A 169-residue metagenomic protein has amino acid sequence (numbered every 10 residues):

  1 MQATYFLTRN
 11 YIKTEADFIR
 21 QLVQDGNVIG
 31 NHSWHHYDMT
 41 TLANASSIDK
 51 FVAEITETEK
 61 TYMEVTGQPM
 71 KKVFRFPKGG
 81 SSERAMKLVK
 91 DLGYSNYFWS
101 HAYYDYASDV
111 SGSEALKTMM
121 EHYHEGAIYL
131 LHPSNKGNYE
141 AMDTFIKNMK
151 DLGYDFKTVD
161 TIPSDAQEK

Functional and structural regions predicted by a protein language model:
M1-S46, F51-K71, T144-N148, T161-E168: Active-site beta->alpha N-cap acidic-glycine motif
A3-L7, V28-S33, M70-F76, S95-S100 (+2 more regions): Structural recognition of the beta-strand scaffold that forms the well-ordered cores of secreted hydrolase catalytic
L7-E15, T41-L42, R75-S82, Y104-V110 (+1 more regions): Acidic-and-aromatic substrate-binding clefts and catalytic sites of carbohydrate-active enzymes
Q24-G26, L92, E125-G126, L152: Structured helix-beta-strand junction loops
I48-A53, S113, K136-Y139: Non-membrane alpha-helical structural segments and their capping/turn regions in soluble enzymes
K60-K90: Domain-start "cap" segments at the beginnings of catalytic or binding domains
G80, A85-H122, Y154-A166: His/Asp/Glu-enriched short active-site or ligand-binding loop at hydrolase and phosphoryl-transfer sites
H124-D160: Catalytic grooves of carbohydrate-active enzymes
